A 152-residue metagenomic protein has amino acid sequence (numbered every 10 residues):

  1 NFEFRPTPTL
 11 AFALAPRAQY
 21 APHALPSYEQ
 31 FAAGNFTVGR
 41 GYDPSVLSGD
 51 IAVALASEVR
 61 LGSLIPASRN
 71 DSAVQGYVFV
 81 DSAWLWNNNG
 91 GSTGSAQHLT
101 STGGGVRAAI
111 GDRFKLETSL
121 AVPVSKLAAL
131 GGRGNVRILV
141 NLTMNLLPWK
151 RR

Functional and structural regions predicted by a protein language model:
N1-N88, A128-G131, V140-N145, R151-R152: C-terminal outer-membrane beta-barrel translocator/porin domains of Gram-negative envelope proteins and their
D50, T93-T100, R107-A109, G131: Short amphipathic alpha-helix initiation/capping segments at coil-to-helix junctions
A52-A56, L99-G103, R137: Transmembrane beta-barrel architecture of outer-membrane proteins
R69, L85-N89, S95-Q97, S101-G103 (+1 more regions): C-terminal soluble interaction/assembly domains
G76-D81, Q97-S101, V122: Small/polar glycine-rich anion-binding or flexible loop at a beta-alpha turn
T100-P123: A short, conserved beta-to-alpha structural element at the edge of catalytic cores that scaffolds binding
V122-V136: Outer-membrane beta-barrel translocator/channel fold
